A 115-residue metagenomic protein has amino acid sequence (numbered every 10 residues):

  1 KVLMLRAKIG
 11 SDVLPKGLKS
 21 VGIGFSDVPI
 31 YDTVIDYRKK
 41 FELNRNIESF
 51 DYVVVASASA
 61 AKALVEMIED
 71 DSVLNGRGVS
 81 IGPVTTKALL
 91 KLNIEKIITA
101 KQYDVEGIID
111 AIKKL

Functional and structural regions predicted by a protein language model:
K1-L115: Signature of uroporphyrinogen-III synthase
